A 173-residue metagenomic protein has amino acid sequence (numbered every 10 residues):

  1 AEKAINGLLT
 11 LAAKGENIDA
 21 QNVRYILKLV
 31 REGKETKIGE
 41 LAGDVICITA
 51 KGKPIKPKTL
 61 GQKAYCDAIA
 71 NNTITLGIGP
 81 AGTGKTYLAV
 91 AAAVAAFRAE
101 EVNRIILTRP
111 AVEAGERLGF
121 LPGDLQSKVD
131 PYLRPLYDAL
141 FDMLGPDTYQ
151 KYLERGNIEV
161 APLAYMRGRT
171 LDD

Functional and structural regions predicted by a protein language model:
A1-A42: Interdomain "pre-motor" coupling segment immediately N-terminal to P-loop NTPase/helicase cores
A42-P54: Conserved adenine-nucleotide phosphate-binding loops and their immediately adjacent elements
P54-A70: Pre-Walker A adenine-sensing motif
I74: Walker A (P-loop) ATP-phosphate-binding motif of ABC ATPase nucleotide-binding domains
G77-G79: Hydrophobic anchor at the beta1->P-loop junction of P-loop NTPases
G84: Conserved glycine(s) of the Walker
Y87-N157: Conserved P-loop
I158-D173: Conserved RecA-like ASCE ATPase "motif II neighborhood" in helicase/translocase motors
